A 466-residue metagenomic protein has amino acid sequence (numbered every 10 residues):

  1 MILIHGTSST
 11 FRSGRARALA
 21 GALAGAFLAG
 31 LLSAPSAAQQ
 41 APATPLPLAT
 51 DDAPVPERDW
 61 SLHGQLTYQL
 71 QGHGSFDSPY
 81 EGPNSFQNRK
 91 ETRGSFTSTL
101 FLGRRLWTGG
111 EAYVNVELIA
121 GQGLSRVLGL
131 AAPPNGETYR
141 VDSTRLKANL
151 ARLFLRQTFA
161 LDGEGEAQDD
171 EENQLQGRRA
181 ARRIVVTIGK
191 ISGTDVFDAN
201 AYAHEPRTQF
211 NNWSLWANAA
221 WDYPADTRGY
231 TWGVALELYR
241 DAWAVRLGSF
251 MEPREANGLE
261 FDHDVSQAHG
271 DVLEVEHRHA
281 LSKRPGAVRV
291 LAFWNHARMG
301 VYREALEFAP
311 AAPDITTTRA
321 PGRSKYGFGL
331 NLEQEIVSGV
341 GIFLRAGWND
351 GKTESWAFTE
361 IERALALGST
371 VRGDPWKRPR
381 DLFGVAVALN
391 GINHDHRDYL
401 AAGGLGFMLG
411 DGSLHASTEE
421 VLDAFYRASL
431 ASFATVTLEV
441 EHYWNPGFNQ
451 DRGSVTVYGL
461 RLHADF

Functional and structural regions predicted by a protein language model:
T50-L62, G74-S75, G103-A112, A160-R183 (+6 more regions): Short loop/turn motifs that connect adjacent beta-strands in outer-membrane beta-barrel proteins
V55, Y68, R104-L106, V116 (+9 more regions): Residue-level signature of outer-membrane beta-barrel architecture
W60, G94-L100, N149-L153, I184 (+7 more regions): Hydrophobic, lipid-facing positions within transmembrane beta-strands of outer-membrane proteins
L62, L66-G72, V114-L118, V186-K190 (+9 more regions): Transmembrane beta-barrel strands of outer-membrane/channel proteins
L128-N149, D162-G270, E274, D314 (+1 more regions): Surface-exposed coil loops of outer-membrane beta-barrel proteins
A151-E164, V385, S454-F466: Outer-membrane beta-barrel "beta-signal"
W213-L332, G339-I342, A346-T353, E360 (+1 more regions): Signature for the C-terminal beta-barrel architecture of outer-membrane proteins
E276, W294-G322, F343, D350 (+2 more regions): Outer membrane beta-barrel transmembrane domains
